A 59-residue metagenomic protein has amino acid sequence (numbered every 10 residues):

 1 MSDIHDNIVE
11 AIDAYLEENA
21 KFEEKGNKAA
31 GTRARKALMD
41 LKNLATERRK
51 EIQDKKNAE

Functional and structural regions predicted by a protein language model:
M1-F22: N-terminal acidic leader/helix
D6, A34, R49-K50: Positively charged, low-complexity intrinsically disordered regions
I12, L16-N19, L38, K42-A45 (+1 more regions): A structural signal for well-ordered alpha-helices, especially hydrophobic packing surfaces of coiled-coils
K28-M39: Short, charged, amphipathic alpha-helical segments
I52-A58: Membrane-interface helix-loop junctions in multi-pass transporters/channels
